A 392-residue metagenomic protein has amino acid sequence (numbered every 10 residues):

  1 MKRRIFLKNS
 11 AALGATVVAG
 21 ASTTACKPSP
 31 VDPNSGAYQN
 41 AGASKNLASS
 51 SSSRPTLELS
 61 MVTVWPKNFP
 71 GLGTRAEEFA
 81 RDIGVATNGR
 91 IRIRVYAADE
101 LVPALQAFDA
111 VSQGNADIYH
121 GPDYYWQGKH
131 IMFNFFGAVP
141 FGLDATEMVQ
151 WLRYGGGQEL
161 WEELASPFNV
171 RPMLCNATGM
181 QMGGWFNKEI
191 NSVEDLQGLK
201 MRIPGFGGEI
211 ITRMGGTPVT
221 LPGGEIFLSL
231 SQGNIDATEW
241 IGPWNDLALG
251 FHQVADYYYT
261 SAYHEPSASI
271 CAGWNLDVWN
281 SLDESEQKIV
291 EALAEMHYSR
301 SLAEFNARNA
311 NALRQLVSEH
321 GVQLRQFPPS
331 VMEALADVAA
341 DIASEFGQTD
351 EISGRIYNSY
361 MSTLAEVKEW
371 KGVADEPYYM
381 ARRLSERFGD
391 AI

Functional and structural regions predicted by a protein language model:
K2-M148, A165-I392: N-terminal secretory/targeting leader peptides
M148-Q158: A gly/proline- and charged-residue-enriched helix-loop-helix capping module
W161-E163: Short secondary-structure capping/junction motifs at helix and strand boundaries
